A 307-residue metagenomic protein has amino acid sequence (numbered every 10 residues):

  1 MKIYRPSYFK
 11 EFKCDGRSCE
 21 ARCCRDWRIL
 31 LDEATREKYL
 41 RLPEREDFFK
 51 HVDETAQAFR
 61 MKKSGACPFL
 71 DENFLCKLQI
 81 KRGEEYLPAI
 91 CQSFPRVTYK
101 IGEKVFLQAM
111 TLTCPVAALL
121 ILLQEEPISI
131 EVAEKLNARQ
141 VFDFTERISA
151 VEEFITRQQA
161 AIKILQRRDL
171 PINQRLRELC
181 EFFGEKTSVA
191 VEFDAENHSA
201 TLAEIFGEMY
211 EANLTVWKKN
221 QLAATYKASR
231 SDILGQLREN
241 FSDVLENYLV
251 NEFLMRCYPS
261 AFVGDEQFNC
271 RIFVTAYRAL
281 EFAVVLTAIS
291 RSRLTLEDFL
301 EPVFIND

Functional and structural regions predicted by a protein language model:
M1-C19, F49-P88, E103-L107: Immediate flanking context of iron-sulfur cluster ligation sites
E11-S18, P127-V132, E246-F253: Short, compositionally biased low-complexity segments
C14, K81, R147, V151 (+1 more regions): Short, charged/polar micro-motifs that form catalytic or ligand-binding hotspots
R17, W27, L70, Q79 (+2 more regions): Structured loops at beta-to-helix junctions and adjacent beta-edge loops in soluble globular domains
W27-R28, E33-S64: N-terminal, Lys/Arg-enriched amphipathic/low-complexity engagement segments that precede the first folded domain
F74, R82-Q174: Internal, well-ordered alpha/beta segment that forms a basic, Gly-enriched binding/recognition surface
K163-D307: Hydrophobic, aromatic-lined core segments that form the binding pocket/scaffold for planar heteroaromatic ligands
